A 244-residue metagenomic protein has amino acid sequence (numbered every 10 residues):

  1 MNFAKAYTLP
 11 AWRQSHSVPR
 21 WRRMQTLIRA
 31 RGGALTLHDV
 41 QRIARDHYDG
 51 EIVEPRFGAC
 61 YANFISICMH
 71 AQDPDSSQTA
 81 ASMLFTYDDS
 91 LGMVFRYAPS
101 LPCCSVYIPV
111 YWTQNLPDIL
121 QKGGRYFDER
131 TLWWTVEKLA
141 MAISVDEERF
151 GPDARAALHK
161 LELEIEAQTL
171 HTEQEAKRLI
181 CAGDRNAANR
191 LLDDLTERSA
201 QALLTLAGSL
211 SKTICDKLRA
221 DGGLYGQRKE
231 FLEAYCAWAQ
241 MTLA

Functional and structural regions predicted by a protein language model:
M1-A244: C-terminus-biased signal that marks the final domain/tail of proteins
